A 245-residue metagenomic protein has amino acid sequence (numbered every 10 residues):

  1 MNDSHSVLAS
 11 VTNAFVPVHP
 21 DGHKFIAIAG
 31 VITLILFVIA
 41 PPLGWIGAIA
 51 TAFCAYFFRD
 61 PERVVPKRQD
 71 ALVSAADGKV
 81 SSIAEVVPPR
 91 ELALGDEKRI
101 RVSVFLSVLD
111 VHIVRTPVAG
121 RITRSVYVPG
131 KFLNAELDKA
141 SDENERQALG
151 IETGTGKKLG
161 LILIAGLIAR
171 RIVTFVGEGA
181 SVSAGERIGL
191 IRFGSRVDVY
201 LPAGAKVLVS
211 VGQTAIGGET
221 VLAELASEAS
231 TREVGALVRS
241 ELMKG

Functional and structural regions predicted by a protein language model:
M1-G245: Contiguous, well-folded functional domains in the mature portion of proteins
